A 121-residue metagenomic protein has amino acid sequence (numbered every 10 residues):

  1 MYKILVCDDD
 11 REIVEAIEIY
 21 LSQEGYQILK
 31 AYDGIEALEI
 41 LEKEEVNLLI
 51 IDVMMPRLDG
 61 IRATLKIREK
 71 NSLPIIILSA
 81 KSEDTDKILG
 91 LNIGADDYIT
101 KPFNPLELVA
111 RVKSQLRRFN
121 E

Functional and structural regions predicted by a protein language model:
C7-D8, A31, L49, I99: Conserved sequence signature across two-component system core domains
R11-L29, K43: Two-component/phosphorelay signaling modules centered on CheY-like receiver
K30, R57-L58, D84, N92: Residue-level signal for the "D+5" position in two-component response regulator receiver
K30-L48: Acidic, metal-coordinating helix/loop segments flanking the phosphotransfer/catalytic sites of two-component signaling
Y32-E36, D59-R62, D86: Acidic catalytic/metal-coordinating carboxylates
L38-L41, I50-I51, I61-T64, R68: Hydrophobic alpha-helical motif in two-component signaling modules
V53-M55: Receiver (REC) domain active-site loop signature in two-component systems and cognate sites in sensor histidine kinases
L65, E69, P74-E121: Basic, amphipathic DNA-recognition helix from helix-turn-helix-like DNA-binding domains
